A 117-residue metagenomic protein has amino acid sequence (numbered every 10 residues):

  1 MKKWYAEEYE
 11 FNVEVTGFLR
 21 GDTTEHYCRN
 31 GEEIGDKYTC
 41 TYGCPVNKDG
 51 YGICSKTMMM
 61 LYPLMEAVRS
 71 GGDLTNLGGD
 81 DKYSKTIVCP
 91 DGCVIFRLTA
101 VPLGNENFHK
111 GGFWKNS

Functional and structural regions predicted by a protein language model:
M1-Y9: Short, Gly/Pro- and small/polar-rich lid/capping loops
Y9-T23: Short, structured beta-strand/loop micro-motifs enriched in basic residues and often containing a Trp
E10-E14, T39, I95-R97: Beta-strand secondary-structure signal
V15-G17, Y42, A100: Short, structured patches in soluble enzyme cores that scaffold and shape functional sites
H26-K48: Short, flexible N-terminal segments of the mature chain
G35, G52-M65: Short, conserved turn/kink motifs that form compact alpha/beta structural patches or helix kinks used as
Y62, A67-S117: Short, compact, well-ordered microdomains
